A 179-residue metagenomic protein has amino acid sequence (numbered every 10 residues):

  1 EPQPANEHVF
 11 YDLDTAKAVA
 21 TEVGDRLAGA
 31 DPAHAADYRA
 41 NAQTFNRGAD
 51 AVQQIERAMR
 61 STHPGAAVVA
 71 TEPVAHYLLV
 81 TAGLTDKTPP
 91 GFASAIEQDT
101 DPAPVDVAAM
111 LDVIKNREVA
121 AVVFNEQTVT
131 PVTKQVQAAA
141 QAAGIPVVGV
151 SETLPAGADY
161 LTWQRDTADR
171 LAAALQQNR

Functional and structural regions predicted by a protein language model:
E1-R179: Extracytoplasmic metal-acquisition and chelation regions
